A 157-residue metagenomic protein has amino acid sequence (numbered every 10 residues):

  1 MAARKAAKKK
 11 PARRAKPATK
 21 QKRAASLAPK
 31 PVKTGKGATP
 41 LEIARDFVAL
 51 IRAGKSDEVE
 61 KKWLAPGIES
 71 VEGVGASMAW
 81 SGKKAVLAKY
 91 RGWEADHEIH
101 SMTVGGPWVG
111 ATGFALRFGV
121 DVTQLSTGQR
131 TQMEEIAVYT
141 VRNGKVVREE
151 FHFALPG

Functional and structural regions predicted by a protein language model:
M1-K9: Primarily low-complexity, compositionally biased regions used by nucleic-acid-associated proteins for macromolecular
A2-A3, R14-K62, P66: Short, low-complexity N-terminal intrinsically disordered segments enriched in polar/charged residues
I43, D57-A111: A solvent-exposed, acidic/Ser-Thr-rich amphipathic alpha-helical stretch
E69, Q129, K145-V147: Residue-level signal for well-ordered, solvent-exposed loop/turn and beta-edge residues enriched in charged/polar side
S70, L116-R117, R148-E149: Short hydrophobic/aromatic-rich beta-strand segments that constitute the beta-sheet cores of beta-sandwich/beta-barrel
G110-V120: A short hydrophobic beta-strand element
G119-R142: Exposed beta-sheet edge and beta->alpha loop/turn motif
E134-G157: Short beta-strand edge/turn micro-motifs at domain boundaries
